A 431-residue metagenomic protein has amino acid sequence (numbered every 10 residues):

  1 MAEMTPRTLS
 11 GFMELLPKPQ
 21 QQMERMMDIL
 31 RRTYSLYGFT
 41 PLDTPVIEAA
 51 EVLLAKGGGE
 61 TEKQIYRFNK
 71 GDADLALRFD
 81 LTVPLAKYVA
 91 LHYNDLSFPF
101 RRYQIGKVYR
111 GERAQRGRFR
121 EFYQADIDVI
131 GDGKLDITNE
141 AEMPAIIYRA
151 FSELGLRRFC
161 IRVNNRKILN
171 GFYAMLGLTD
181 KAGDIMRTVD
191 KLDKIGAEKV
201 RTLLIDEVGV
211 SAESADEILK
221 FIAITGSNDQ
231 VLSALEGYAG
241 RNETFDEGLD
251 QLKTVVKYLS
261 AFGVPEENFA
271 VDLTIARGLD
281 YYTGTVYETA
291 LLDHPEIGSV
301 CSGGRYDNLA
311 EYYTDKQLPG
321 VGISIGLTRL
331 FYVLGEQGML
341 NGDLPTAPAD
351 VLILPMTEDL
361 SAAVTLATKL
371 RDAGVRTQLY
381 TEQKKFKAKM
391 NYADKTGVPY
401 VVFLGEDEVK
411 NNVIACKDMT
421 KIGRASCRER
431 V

Functional and structural regions predicted by a protein language model:
M1-Q20, N69, T179-A182: Auxiliary tRNA-acceptor-end handling modules of aminoacyl-tRNA synthetases
P19-Y37, E48-A49, T82-N94, R101-R157 (+2 more regions): Positively charged, Gly/Ser-enriched RNA/tRNA-binding surfaces
L42, V46-L75: Polyanion/phosphate-binding surface patch
T61-D72, G177-I205, L291-D293: Acidic, His- and aromatic-enriched active-site or binding-groove loops in soluble protein domains that engage sugars
I161-F172, G177: Glycine-rich, mobile lid/loop segments that gate access to catalytic sites or pores
